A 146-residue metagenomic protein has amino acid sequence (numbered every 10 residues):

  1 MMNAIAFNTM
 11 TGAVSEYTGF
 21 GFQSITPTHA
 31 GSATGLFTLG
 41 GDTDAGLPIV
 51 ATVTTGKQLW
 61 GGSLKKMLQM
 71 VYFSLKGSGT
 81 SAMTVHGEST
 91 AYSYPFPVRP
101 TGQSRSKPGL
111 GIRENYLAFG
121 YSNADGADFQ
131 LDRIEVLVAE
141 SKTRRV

Functional and structural regions predicted by a protein language model:
M1-V146: Beta-sheet repeat architectures centered on beta-propellers
